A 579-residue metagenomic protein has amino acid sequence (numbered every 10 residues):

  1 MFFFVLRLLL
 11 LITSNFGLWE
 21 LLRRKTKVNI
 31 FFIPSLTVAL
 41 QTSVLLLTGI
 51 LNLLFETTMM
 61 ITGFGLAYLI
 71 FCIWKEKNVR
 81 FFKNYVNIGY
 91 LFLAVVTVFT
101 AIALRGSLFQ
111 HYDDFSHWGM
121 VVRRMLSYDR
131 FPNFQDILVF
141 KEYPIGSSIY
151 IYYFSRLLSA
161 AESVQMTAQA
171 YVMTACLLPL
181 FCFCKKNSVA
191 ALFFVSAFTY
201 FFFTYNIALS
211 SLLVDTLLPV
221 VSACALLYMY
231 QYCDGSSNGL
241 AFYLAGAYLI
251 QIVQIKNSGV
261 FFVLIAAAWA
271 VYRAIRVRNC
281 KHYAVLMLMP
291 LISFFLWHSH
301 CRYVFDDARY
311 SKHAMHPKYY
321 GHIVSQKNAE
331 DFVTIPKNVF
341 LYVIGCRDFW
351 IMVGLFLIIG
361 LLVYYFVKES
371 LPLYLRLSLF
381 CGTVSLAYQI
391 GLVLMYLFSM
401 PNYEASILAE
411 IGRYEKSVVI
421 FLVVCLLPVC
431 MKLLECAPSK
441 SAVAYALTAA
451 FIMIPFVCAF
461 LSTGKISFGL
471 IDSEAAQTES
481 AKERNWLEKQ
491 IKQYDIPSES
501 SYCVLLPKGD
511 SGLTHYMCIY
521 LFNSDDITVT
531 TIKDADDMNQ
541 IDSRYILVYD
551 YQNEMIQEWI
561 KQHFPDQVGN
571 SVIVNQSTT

Functional and structural regions predicted by a protein language model:
M1-K83: Membrane-embedded, hydrophobic transmembrane alpha-helices
S14-L21, V172-K185, F349-G382: Hydrophobic, aromatic-rich transmembrane alpha-helices and their immediate juxtamembrane boundary segments
S43-G49, A241-N257, F262-A268: Membrane-interface alpha helices of multi-pass inner-membrane proteins
L69-R80, F262-L291, F522: Perimembrane helix-loop-helix junctions
T100, R105-F109, Y150, Y272-Y364: Membrane-lumen/periplasm interface segments of specific transmembrane helices in polyprenyl phosphate-linked
S107-V121, S127-Y150: Extracytoplasmic catalytic/substrate-binding loops of multi-pass membrane glycan-assembly enzymes
R123, V214-S222, F261, N402-K432: Hydrophobic/aromatic-rich transmembrane helices and adjacent perimembrane loops
A450-Y516: Membrane-embedded, lumen/periplasm-facing catalytic core of multi-pass transferases that use lipid-linked donors
